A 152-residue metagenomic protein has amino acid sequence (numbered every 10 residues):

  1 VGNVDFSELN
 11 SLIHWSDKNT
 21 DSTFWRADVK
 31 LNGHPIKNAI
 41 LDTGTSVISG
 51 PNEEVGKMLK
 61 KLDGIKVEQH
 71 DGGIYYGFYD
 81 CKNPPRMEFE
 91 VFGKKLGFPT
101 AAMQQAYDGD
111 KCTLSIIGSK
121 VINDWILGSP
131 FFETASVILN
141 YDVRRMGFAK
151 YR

Functional and structural regions predicted by a protein language model:
V1-R152: Active-site or ligand-binding cleft "flap/edge" segments
